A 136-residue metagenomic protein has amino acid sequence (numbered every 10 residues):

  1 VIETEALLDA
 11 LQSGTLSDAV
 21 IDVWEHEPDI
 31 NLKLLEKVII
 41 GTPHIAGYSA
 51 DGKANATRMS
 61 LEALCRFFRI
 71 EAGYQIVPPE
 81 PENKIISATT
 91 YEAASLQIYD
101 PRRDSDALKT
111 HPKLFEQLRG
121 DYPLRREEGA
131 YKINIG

Functional and structural regions predicted by a protein language model:
V1-G136: Rossmann-like dinucleotide-binding domain for NAD(H)/NADP(H)
